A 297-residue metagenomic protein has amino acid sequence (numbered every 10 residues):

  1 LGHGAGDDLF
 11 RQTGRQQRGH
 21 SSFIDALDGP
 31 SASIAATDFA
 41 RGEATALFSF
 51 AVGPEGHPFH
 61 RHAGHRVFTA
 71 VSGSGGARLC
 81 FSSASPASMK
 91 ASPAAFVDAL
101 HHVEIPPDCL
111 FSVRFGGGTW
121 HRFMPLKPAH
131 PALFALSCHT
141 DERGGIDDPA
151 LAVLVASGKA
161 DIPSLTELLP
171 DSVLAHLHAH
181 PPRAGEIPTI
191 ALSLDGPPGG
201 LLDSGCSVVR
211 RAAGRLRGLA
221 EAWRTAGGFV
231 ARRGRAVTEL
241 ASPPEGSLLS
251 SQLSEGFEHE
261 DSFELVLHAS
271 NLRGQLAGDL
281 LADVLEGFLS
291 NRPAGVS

Functional and structural regions predicted by a protein language model:
L1-C109, P125-S193, A241-S297: Active-site region of the double-stranded beta-helix
D108-W120: Conserved SET/PR-domain catalytic core that frames the SAM/AdoMet-binding pocket
S164-R235: Eukaryotic intrinsically disordered, low-complexity regulatory regions
